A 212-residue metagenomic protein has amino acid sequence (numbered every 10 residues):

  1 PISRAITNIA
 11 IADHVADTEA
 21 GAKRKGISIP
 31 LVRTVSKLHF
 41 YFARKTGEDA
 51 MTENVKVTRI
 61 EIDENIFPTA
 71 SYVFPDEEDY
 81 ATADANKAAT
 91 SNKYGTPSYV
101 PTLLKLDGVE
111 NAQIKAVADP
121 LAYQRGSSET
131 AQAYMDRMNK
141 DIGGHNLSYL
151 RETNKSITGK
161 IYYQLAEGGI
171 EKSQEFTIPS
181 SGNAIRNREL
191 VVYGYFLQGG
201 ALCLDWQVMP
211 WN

Functional and structural regions predicted by a protein language model:
P1-I11: Short helix/strand-capping turn motifs
A16-K25, P30-V32, K37-R188, V208-W211: Tryptophan-paired
E189-N212: Intrinsically disordered, low-complexity repeat and linker tracts
